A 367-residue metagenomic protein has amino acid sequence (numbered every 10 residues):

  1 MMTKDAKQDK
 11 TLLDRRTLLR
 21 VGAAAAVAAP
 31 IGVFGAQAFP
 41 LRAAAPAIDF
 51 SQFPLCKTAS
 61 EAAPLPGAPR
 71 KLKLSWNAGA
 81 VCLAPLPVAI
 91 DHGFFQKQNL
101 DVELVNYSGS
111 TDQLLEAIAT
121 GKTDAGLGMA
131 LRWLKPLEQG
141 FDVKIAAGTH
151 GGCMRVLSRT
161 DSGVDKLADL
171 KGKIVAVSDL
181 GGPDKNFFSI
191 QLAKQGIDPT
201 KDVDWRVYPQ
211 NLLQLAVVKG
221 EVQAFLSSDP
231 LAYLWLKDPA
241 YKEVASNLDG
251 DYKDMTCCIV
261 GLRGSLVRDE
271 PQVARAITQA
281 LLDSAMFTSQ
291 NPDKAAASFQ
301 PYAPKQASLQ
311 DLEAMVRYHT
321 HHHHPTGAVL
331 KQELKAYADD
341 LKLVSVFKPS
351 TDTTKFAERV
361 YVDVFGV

Functional and structural regions predicted by a protein language model:
M1-T17, A24-G32: N-terminal secretory signal peptides
R20, G172, K237: Phosphate-coordinating loops and pocket residues in cytosolic domains that bind phosphorylated ligands
G35-Q37: Juxtamembrane cytosolic interface motif at the C-terminal end of transmembrane helices
F39-D198, R206-V207, A216, Q223-D229 (+2 more regions): Short, glycine-/small- and polar/acidic-enriched structural segments that line small-molecule recognition paths
A45-F50, D339-V367: Conserved C-terminal helix/tail region of periplasmic/extracytoplasmic solute-binding proteins
E103, T111, L312-T320, T351-F365: Short linear loop/turn motifs
L131, N211-P301: Pocket-lining segment of extracytoplasmic ligand-binding domains
R268-K348: Secondary-structure end/capping motifs
